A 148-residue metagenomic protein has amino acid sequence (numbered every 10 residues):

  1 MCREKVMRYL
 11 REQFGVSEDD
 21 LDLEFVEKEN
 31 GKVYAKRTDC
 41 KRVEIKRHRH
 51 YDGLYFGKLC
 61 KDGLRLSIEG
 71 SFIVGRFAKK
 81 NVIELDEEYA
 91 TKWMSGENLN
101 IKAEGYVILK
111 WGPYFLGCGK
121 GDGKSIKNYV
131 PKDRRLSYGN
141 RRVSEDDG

Functional and structural regions predicted by a protein language model:
M1-G148: Polybasic, low-complexity RNA-engagement segments
